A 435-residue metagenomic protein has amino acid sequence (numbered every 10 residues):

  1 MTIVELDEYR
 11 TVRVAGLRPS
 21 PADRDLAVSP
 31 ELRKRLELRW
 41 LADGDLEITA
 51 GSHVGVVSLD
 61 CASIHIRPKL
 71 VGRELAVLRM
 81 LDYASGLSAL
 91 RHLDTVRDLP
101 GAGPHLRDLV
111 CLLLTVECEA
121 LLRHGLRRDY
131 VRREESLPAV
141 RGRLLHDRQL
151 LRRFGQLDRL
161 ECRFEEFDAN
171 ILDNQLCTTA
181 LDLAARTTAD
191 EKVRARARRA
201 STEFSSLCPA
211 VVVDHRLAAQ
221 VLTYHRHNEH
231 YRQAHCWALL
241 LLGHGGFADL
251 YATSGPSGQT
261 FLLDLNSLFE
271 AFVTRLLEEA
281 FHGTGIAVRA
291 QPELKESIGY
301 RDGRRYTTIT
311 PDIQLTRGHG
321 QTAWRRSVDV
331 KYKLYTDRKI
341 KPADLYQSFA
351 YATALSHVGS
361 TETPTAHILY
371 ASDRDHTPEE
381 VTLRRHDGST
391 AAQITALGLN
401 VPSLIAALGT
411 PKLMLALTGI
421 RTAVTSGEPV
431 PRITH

Functional and structural regions predicted by a protein language model:
M1-S29, P256-H435: Catalytic core segments in nucleotide and nucleic-acid processing enzymes
M1-T253, Q259: Residue(s) in the substrate-gating loop at a strand-loop-helix junction that position the organic substrate next
